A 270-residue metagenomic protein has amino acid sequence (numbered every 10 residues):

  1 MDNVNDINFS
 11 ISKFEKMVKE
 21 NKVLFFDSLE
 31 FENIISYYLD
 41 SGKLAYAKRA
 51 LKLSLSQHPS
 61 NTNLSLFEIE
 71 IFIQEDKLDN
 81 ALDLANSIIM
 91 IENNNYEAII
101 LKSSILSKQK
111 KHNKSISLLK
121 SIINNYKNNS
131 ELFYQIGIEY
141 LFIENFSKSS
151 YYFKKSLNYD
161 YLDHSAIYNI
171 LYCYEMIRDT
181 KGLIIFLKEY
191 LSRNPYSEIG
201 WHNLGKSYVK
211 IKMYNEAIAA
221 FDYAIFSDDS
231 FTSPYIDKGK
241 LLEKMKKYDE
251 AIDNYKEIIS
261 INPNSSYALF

Functional and structural regions predicted by a protein language model:
D40, Q74, K108, F142-I143 (+3 more regions): Register position in tetratricopeptide repeats
Q57, M90-E92, N124-Y126, Y159 (+3 more regions): Structural marker of alpha-solenoid helical repeat scaffolds
